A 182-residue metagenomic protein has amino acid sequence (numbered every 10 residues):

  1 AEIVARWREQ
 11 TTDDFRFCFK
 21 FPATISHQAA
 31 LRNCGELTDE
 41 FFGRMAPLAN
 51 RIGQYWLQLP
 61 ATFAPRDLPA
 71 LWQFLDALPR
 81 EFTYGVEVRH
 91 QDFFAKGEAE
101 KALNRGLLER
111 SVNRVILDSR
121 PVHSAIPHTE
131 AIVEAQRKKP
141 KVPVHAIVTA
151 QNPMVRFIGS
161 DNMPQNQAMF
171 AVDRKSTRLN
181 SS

Functional and structural regions predicted by a protein language model:
A1-R178, S182: Residues lining hydrophobic/aromatic ligand-binding pockets adjacent to catalytic sites
